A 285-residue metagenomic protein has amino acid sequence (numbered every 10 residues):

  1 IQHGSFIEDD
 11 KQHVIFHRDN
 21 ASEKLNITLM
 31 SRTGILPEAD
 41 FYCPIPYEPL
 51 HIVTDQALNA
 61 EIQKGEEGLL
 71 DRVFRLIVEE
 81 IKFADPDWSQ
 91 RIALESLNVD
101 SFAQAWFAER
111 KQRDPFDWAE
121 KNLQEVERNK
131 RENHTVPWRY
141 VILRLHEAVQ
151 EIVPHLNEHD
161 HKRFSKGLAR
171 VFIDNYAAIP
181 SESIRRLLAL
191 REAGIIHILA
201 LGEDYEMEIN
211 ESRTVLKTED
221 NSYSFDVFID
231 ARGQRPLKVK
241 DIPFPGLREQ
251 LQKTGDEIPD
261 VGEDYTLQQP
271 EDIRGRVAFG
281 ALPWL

Functional and structural regions predicted by a protein language model:
I1-L285: Flavin (primarily FAD) cofactor-binding/catalytic cores of flavoenzymes
